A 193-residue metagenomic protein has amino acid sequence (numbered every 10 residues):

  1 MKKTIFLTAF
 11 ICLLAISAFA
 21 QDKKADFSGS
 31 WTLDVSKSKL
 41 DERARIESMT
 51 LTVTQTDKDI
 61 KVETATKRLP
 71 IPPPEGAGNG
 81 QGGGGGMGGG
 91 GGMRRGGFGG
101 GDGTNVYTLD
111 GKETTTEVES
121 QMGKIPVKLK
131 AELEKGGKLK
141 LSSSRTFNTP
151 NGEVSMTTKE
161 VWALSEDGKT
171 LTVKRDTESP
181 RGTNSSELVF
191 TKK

Functional and structural regions predicted by a protein language model:
M1-T4: Positively charged n-region of N-terminal signal peptides that target proteins for export
F6-L7, S179: General helical structural elements
L7-S17: Bacterial N-terminal signal peptides
Q21-K193: PEST-like low-complexity, intrinsically disordered acidic/proline/serine-rich tracts that flank trafficking/processing
